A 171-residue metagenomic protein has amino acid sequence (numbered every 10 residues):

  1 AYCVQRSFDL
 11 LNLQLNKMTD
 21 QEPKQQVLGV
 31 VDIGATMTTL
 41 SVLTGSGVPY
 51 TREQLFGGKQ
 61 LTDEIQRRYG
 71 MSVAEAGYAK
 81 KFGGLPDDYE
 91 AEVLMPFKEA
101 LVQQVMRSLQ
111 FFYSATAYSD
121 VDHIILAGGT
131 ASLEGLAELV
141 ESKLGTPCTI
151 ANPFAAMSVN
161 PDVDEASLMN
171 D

Functional and structural regions predicted by a protein language model:
A1-D171: Hydrophobic/aromatic-enriched cytosolic interaction surfaces used to assemble or bind macromolecules
